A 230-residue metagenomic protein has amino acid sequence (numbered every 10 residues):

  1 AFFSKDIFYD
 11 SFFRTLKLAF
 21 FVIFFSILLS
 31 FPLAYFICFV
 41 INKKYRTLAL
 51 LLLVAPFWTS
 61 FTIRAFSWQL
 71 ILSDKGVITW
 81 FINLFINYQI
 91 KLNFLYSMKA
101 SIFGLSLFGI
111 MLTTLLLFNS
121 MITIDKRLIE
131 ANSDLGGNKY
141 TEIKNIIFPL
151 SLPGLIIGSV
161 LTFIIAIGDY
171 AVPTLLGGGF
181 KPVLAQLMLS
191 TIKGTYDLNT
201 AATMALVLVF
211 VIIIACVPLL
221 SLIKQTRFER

Functional and structural regions predicted by a protein language model:
A1-D10, L16, I71-G76, G177-G179 (+1 more regions): Short membrane-interfacial helix/loop motifs at transmembrane-helix boundaries
A1-I7, P173-L220: Interhelical loop and adjacent transmembrane-helix boundary motif in polytopic membrane transport permeases
D6-F39: Transmembrane alpha-helix signature in integral membrane proteins
F12, A55, E130-L135, A201: Short hydrophobic faces within alpha-helices
F24, A55, L107, T113-R127 (+2 more regions): Transmembrane alpha-helices
F36-I71, I129-E130, I143-K144, L152-P153: Cytoplasmic-entry segments and transmembrane alpha-helices of multi-pass inner-membrane transporters
I37, Y45, F118-I129, S133 (+1 more regions): C-terminal transmembrane helix and the adjacent membrane-cytosol boundary/short C-terminal tail of inner/organellar
A65-S106, Y140, L176-F180: Membrane-interfacial helix termini and adjacent extracytoplasmic/periplasmic loops of multi-pass transporters
